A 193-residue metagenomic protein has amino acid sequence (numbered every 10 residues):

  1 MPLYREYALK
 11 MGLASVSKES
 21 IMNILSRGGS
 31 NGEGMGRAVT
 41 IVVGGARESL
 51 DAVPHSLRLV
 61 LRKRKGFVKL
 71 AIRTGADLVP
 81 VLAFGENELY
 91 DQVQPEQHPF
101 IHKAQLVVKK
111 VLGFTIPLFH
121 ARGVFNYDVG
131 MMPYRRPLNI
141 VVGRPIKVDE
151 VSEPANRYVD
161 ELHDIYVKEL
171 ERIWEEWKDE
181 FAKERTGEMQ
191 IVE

Functional and structural regions predicted by a protein language model:
M1-I146, E153-P154: Soluble catalytic domains of membrane acyltransferases
G75, E150, W174, K178-F181: Eukaryotic basic, amphipathic alpha-helical target segments in cytosolic regions
L138-V141, R157-W174: Pol beta-like nucleotidyltransferase catalytic core
D179-E193: C-terminal helix/juxtamembrane-tail motif
